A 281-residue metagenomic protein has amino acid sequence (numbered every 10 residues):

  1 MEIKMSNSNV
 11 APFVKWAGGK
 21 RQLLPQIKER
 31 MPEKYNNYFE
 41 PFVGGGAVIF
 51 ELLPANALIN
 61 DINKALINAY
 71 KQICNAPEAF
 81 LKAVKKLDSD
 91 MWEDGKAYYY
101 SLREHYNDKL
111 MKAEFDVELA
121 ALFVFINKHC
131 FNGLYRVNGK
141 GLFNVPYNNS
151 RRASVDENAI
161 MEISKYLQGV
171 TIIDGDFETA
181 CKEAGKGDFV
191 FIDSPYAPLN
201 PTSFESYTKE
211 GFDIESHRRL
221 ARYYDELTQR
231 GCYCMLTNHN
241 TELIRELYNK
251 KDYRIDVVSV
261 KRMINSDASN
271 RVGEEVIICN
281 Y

Functional and structural regions predicted by a protein language model:
M1-Q22, E29-R30, C74-F191, P195-E205 (+3 more regions): SAM-dependent nucleic-acid methyltransferase catalytic core
E33-D90: Conserved S-adenosyl-L-methionine
K34-Y38, A55-N56, L167-T171, T228-C234: Short active-site oxyanion
P41-F42, N60-D61, I173-G175, I192 (+1 more regions): Short His-Asn-centered micro-motif
F42-A47, A159, H239-E242: Short, polar loop motifs at secondary-structure junctions
I49-P54, K182-A184, I244-K251: Short loop/helix-cap segments at secondary-structure boundaries that form the rim of catalytic
A57-D61, I192, Y253-S259: Short hydrophobic/aromatic-enriched beta-strand-loop microsegments
K209, D213-Y281: Long, positively charged, glycine-interspersed low-complexity recognition regions
